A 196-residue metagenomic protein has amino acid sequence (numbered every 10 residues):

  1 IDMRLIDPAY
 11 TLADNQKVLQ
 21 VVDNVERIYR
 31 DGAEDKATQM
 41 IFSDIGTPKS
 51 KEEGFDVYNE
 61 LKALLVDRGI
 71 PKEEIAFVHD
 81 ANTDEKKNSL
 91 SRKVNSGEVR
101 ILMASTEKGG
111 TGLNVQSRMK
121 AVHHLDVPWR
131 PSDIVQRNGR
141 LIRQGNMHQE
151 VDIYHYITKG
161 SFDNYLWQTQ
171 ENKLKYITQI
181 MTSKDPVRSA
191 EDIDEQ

Functional and structural regions predicted by a protein language model:
I1-L5, I28, D44-P48, N82-T83 (+5 more regions): Short, solvent-exposed loop/turn segments at secondary-structure junctions
I1-Q39, S43-P48, W167, K173-D192: Interdomain linker/hinge connecting the two RecA-like lobes of the SF2 helicase core
L12-V21, E53, V57, K86 (+1 more regions): Soluble or luminal CAZymes and related metallo-dependent hydrolases
F42, V78, A104-S105, H124-D126 (+1 more regions): Conserved beta-strand segments of the P-loop GTPase G domain that flank and frequently precede/overlap
I45-H79: Conserved helicase motor "Helicase C" RecA-like lobe of SF1/SF2 P-loop NTPases
P71-G109: Conserved helicase ATPase core of P-loop NTP-dependent helicases/translocases
K87-S91, L102-D126, R130-E150: SF2 helicase motor core recognition
W129-Q196: A conserved SF2-helicase RecA2
